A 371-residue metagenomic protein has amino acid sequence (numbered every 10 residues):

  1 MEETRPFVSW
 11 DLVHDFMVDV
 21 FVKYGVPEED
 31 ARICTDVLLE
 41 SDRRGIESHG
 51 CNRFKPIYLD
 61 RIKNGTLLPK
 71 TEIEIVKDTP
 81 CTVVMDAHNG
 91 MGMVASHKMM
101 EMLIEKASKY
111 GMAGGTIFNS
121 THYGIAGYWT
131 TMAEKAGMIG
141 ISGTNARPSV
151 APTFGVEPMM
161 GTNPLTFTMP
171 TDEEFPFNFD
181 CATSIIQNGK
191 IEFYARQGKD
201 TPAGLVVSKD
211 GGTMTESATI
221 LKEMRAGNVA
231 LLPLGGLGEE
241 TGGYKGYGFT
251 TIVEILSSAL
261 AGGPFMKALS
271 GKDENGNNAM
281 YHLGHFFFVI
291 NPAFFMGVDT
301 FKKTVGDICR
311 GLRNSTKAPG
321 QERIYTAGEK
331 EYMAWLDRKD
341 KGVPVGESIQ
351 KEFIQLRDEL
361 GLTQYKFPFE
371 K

Functional and structural regions predicted by a protein language model:
M1-W10, D15-C34, E40, C51-T66 (+3 more regions): Acidic, glycine/proline-rich low-complexity segments that act as flexible tails and inter-domain linkers
E3-F16, I255, L260, P264-K371: Catalytic-core signal marking the mid-to-C-terminal active-site face
H49-I104: Active-site cofactor/substrate anionic-group-binding motifs, chiefly glycine- and Lys/Arg-rich phosphate-binding loops
V76-D86, H97-A113, T215-G235: Residues forming anionic-ligand binding surfaces in small-molecule and nucleic-acid pockets of primarily soluble enzymes
T82-D172, N178-A182: A generic, well-ordered mixed alpha/beta core segment in the N-terminal half of proteins
V150-M224: Phosphate/diphosphate-binding glycine-rich loops and adjacent basic-rich segments that engage nucleotide
D200-M266, K272: Secondary-shell segments that build the walls of catalytic and ion/ligand-binding clefts
